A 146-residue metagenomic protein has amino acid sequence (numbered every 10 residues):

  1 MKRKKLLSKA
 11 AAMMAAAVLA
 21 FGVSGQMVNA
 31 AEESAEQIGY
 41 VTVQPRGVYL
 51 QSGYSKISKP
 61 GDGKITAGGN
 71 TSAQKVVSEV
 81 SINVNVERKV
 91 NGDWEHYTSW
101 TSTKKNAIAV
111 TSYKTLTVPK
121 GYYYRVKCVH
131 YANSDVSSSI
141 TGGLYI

Functional and structural regions predicted by a protein language model:
K2-N29: Sec-dependent N-terminal signal peptides of Gram-positive bacterial secreted proteins and lipoproteins
G25-I146: Low-complexity, Ser/Thr/Pro-rich intrinsically disordered linker/stalk segments at domain junctions
